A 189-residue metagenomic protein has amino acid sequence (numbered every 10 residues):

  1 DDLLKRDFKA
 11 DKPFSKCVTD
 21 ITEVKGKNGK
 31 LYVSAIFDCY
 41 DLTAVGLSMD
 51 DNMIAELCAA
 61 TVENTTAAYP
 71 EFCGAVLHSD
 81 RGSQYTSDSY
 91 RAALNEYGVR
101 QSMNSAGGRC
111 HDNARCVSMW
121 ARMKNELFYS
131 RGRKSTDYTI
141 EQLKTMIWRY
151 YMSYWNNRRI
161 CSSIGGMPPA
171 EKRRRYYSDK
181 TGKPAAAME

Functional and structural regions predicted by a protein language model:
D1-A35, A60-T61, Y69-G74, A185 (+1 more regions): Mobile-element integrase/transposase regions, centering on the N-terminal DNA-binding/Zn-coordinating module
D1-K12, C110, P168-K180: Basic, flexible linker segments flanking DNA-binding modules in nucleic acid-interacting mobile-element proteins
L4, D20, I36, L42 (+9 more regions): Mobile genetic element proteins and their domesticated derivatives, centered on retroelements and DNA transposons
F14, V33, D50, I54 (+5 more regions): Hydrophobic (often cysteine-bearing) scaffold residues that line and stabilize catalytic clefts of nucleotide/cofactor
I21-M53, E63-T66, W120: Short conserved beta-strand segments at catalytic cores or DNA/RNA-binding microdomains of nucleic-acid binding
D41-L47, Q101-N104, Y129-R131: Short small-residue beta-strand/loop micro-motif enriched in glycine and branched aliphatics
S79-R81, S87-R91, M103-N125, T139-T145 (+1 more regions): RNase H-like two-metal-ion nuclease catalytic core shared by retroviral integrases and related mobile-element nucleases
N95, A121-E189: C-terminal domain-tail junction helix/linker
